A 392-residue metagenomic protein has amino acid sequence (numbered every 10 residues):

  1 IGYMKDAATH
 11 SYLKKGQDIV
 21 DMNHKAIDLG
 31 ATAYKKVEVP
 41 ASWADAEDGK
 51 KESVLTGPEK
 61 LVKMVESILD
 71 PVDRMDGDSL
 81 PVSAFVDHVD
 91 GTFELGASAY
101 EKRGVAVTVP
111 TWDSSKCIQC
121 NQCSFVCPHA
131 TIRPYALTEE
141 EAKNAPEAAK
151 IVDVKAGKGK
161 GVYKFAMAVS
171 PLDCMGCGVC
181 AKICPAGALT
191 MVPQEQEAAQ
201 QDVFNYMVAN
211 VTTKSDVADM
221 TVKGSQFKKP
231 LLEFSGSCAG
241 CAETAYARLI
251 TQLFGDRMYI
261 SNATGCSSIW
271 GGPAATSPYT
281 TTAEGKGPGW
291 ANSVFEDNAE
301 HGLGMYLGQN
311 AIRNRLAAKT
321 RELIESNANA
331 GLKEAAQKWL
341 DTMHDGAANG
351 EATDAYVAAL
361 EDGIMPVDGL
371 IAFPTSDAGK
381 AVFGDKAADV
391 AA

Functional and structural regions predicted by a protein language model:
M4-C174, A181-Y259, A263-A392: Ferredoxin-type iron-sulfur electron-transfer modules and their immediate structural context
